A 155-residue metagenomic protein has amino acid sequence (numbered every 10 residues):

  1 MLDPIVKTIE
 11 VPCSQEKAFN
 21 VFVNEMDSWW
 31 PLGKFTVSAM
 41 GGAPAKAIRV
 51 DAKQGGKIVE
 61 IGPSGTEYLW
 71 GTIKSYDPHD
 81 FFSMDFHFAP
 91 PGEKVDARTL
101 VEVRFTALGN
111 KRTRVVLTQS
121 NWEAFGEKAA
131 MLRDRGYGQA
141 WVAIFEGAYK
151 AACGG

Functional and structural regions predicted by a protein language model:
M1-P44: Hydrophobic ligand-binding cavity/cleft-lining segments
V6, A45, V101, L132-G136: Alpha-helical scaffold segments that form or flank carboxylate-/histidine-based iron centers
E16, D80, G147: Glycine-centered loop/turn positions within well-structured domains that cap or flank conserved ligand/cofactor-binding
A18-F22, I58, I73, M84 (+3 more regions): Hydrophobic pocket/interface hotspot
K34, A107, V116, F145-A152: Short, contiguous alpha-helical
A39-K46, K150-G155: Short, highly charged C-terminal tails/helix-capping segments
R49, Q54, V59-R112, S120: Hydrophobic-ligand binding "helix-grip"
S120-G155: A conserved amphipathic terminal alpha-helix motif
